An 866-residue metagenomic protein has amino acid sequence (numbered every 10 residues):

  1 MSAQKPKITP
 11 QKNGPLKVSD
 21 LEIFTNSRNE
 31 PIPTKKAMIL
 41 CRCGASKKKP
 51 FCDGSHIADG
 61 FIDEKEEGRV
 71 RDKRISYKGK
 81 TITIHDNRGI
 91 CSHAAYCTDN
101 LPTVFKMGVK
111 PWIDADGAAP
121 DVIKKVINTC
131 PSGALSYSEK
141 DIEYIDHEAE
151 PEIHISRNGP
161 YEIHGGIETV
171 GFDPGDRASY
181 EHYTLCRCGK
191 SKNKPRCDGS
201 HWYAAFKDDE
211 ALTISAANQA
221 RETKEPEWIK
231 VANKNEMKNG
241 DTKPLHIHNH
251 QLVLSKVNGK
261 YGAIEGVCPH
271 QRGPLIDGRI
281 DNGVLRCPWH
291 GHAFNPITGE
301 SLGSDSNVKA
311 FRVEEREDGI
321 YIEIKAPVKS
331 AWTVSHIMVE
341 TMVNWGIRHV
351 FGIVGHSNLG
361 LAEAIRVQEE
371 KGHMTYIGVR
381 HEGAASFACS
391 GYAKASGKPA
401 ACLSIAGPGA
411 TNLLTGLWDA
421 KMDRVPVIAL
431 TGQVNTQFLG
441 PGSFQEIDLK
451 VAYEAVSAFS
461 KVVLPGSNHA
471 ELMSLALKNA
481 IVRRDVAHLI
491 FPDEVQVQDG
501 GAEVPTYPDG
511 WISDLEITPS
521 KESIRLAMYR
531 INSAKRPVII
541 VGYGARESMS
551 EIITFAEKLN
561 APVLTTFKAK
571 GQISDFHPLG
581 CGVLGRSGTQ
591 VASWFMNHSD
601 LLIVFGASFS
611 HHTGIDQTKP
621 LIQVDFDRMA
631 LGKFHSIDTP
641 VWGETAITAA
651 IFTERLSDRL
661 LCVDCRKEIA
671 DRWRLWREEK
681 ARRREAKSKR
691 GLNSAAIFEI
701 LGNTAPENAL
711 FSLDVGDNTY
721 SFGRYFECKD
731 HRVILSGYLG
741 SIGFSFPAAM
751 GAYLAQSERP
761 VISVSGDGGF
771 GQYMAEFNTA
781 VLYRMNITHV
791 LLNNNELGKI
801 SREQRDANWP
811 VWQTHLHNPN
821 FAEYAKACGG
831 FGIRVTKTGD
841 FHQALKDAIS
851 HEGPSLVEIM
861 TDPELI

Functional and structural regions predicted by a protein language model:
M1-K49, A58-D114, K124-R187, K194 (+3 more regions): N-terminal pre-ligand scaffold of iron-sulfur
A119, E382-F387, A410, N718-Y720 (+2 more regions): Short acidic loop-to-helix transition motifs that present clustered carboxylates
I229, G262, I377, F459-K461 (+3 more regions): Structural signal for short hydrophobic segments within the conserved structured cores of catalytic domains across
S330-R659, T704-E707, N786-H789, W809: N-terminal alpha/beta PP-like core and its mobile active-site loop of ThDP/TPP-dependent enzymes
S335-V339, V343-W345, L361-I365, I553 (+1 more regions): Active-site diphosphate/adenylate-binding microenvironment
H381, P441-S443, S513-L526, L584-G588 (+5 more regions): A general structural motif
F438-Q445, G632-F634, T639-W642, A646-F652 (+1 more regions): Thiamine diphosphate
S467, A502-V504, I622-V715, G832 (+1 more regions): Phosphate/pyrophosphate-binding active-site segments
